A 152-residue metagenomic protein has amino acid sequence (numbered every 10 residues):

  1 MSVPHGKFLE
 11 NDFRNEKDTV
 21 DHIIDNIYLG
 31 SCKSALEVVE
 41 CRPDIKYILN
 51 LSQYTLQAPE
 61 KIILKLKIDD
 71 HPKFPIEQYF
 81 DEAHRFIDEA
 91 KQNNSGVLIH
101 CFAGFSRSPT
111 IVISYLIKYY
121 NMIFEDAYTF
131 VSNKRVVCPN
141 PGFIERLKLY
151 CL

Functional and structural regions predicted by a protein language model:
M1-F8: PEST-like, low-complexity acidic/proline-rich intrinsically disordered segments, predominantly at protein N-termini
F8-V97, I117-C151: Cysteine-based protein phosphatase catalytic domain of the PTP/DSP
V97-I113: A phosphate-binding catalytic loop at a beta-strand-loop-alpha-helix junction that coordinates phosphoryl groups
